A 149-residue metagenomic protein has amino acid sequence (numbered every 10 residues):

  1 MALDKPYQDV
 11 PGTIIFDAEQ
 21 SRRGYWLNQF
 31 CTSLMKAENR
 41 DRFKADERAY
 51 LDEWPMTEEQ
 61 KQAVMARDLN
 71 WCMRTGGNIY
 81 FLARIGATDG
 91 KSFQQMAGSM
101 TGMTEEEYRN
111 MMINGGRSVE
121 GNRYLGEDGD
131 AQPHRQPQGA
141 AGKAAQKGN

Functional and structural regions predicted by a protein language model:
M1-N149: Charged, low-complexity intrinsically disordered segments
